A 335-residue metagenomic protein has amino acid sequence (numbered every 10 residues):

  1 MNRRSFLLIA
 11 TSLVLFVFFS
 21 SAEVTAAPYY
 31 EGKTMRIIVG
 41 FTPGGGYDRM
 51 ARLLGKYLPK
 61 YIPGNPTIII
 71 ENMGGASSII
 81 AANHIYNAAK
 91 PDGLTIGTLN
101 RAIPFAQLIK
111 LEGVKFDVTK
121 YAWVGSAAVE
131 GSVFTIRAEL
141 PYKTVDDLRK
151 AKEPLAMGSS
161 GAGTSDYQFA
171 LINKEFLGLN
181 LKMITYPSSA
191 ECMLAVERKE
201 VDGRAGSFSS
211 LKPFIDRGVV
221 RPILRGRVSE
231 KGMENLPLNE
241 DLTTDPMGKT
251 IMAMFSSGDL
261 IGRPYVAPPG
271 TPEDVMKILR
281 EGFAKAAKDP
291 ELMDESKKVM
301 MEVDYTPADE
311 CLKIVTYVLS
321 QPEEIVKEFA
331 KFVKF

Functional and structural regions predicted by a protein language model:
R3-L7: N-terminal export leaders
I9-S20: Bacterial N-terminal signal peptides
Y29, K60, H84-T95, I103-A195 (+3 more regions): Hinge/capping helix and adjacent helix->loop/strand transition within the periplasmic-binding protein
G32-K33, R217, T271-F335: An extracytoplasmic/periplasmic, membrane-proximal ligand-sensing/linker region
K33-T42, I68-I70, T95-I96, P154-S159: Short, well-ordered beta-strand elements
I37-A51, G75-S77, G158-S165: Extracytoplasmic "Venus flytrap"
G44-G64, Y167-E175, F214: Short, polar/charged alpha-helical segment
D117-A127, N180-I184, D202, K212-G258 (+2 more regions): Short beta-strand->loop
